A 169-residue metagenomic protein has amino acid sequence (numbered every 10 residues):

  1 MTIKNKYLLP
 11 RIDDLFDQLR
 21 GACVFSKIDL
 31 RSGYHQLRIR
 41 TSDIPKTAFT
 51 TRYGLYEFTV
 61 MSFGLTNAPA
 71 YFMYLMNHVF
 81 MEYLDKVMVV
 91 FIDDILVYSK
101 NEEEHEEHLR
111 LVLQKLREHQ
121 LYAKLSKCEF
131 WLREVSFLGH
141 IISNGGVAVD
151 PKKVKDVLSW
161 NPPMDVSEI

Functional and structural regions predicted by a protein language model:
M1-I169: Retroelement reverse transcriptase polymerase core
